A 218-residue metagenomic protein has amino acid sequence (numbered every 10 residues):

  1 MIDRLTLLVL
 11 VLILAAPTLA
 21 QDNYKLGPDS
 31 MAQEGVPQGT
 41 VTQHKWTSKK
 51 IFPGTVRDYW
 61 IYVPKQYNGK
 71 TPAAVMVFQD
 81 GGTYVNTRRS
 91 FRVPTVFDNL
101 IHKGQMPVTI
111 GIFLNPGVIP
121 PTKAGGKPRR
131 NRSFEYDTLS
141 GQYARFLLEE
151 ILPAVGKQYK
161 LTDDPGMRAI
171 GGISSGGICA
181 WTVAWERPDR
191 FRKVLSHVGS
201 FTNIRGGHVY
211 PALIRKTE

Functional and structural regions predicted by a protein language model:
M1-L7: Bacterial N-terminal signal peptides that target proteins for export
L7-L8, T18: Cleavable N-terminal signal peptides
V11-L12: Short, linear, compositionally biased motifs with a strong N-terminal bias
Q21-E218: Non-catalytic cap/lid and distal C-terminal segments of serine-dependent acyl enzymes
